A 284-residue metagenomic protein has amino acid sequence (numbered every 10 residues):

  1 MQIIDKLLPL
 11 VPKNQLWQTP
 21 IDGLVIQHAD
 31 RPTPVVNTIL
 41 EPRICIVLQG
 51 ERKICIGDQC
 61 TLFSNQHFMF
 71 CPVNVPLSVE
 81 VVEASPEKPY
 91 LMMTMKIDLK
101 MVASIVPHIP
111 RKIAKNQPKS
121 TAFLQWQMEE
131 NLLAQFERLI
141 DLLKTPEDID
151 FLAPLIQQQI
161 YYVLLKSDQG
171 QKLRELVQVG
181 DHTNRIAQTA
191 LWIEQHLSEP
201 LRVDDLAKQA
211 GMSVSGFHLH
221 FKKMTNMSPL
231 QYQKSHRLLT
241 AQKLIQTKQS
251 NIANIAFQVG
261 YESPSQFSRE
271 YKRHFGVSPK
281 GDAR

Functional and structural regions predicted by a protein language model:
M1-P20, T33-P34, P118-S120, L142: A short, N-terminal "cap"/entry segment at the start of jelly-roll beta-barrel domains of the cupin/DSBH fold
Q15-A114: N-terminal regulatory/effector-sensing and dimerization cores that precede helix-turn-helix DNA-binding domains
Q66, F217-F221, Q266-Y271: Short hydrophobic/aromatic patch on the recognition helix
I97-M101, I156, R237: Hydrophobic/aromatic residues within well-ordered alpha-helical segments
A114-E130, D141-E199, V203-A210, K223-Q231 (+1 more regions): Short, Lys/Arg-enriched, Trp-marked, Pro/Gly-tolerant hinge/linker segments that flank
F136-E137: Acidic-leaning, charged glycine-interspersed low-complexity segments
L191-Q195, E199-M212, K222-S265, V277 (+1 more regions): Terminal helix-turn-helix DNA-binding modules in bacterial transcription factors
